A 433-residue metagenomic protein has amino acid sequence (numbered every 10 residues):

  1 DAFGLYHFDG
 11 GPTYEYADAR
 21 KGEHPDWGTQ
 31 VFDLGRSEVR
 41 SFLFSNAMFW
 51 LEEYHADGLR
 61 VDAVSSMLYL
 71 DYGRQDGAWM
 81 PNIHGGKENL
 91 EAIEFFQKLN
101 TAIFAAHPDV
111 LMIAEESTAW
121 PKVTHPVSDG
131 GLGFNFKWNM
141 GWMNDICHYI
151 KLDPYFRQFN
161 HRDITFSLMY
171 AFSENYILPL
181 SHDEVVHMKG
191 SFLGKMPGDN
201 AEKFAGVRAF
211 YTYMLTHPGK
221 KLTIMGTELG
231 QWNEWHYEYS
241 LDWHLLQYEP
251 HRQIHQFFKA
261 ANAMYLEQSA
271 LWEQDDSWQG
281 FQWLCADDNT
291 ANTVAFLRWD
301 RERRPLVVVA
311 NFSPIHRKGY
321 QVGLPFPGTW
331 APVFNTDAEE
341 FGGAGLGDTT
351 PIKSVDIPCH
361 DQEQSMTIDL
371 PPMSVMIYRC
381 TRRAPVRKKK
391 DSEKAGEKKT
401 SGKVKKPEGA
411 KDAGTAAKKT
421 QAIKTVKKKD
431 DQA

Functional and structural regions predicted by a protein language model:
D1-E88: Substrate-binding/active-site clefts of carbohydrate-active enzymes
A2-K21, L152-L168, G342-G343: Core domains of carbohydrate- and sulfate-ester-processing enzymes
F32-D33, S37-R40, L246-F257: A short, structured beta-strand-centered segment in the mid-to-C-terminal lobe of catalytic cores from group-transfer
H55-D57, Y72-E238, L245, L266-V322 (+2 more regions): Conserved alpha/beta catalytic core and glycan-binding cleft of carbohydrate-active enzymes
E249-L271: Catalytic cores of secreted or luminal carbohydrate-active enzymes
T336-P358: Acidic, Ser/Thr/Pro-rich beta/coil linker or hinge segments at domain junctions
T350-K389: C-terminal beta-strand-rich structural cap/linker in extracellular carbohydrate-active enzymes
V386-A433: Intrinsically disordered, polybasic Lys/Arg-rich low-complexity tracts
